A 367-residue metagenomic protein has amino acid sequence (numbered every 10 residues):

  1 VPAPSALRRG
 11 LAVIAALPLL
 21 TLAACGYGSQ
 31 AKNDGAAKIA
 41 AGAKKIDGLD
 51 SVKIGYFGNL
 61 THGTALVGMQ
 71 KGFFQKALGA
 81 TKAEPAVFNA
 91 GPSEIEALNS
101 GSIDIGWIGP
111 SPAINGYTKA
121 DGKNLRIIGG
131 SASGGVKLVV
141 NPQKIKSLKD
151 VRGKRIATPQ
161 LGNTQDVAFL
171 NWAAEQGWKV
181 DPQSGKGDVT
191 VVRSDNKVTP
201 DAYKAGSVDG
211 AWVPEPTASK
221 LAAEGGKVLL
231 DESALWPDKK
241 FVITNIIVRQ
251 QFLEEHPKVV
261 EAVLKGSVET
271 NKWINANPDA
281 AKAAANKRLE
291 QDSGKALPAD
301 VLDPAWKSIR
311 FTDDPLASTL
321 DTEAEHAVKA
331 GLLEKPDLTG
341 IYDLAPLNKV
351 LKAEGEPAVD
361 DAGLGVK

Functional and structural regions predicted by a protein language model:
V1-I14: Bacterial N-terminal signal peptides that target proteins for export
T21-A24: C-terminal motif of bacterial Sec signal peptides marking the signal peptidase cleavage site
G26-S29: Bacterial signal peptide processing site
A31-V192, D209-W212: Short, glycine-/small- and polar/acidic-enriched structural segments that line small-molecule recognition paths
G72-A80, D181-S184, A234-D238, K307-L316: Short, solvent-exposed loop/beta-turn-alpha elements that line the ligand-binding surface or hinge of extracytoplasmic
G185-D188, V192, K197-K287: Pocket-lining segment of extracytoplasmic ligand-binding domains
E254-E334: Secondary-structure end/capping motifs
E325-K367: Conserved C-terminal helix/tail region of periplasmic/extracytoplasmic solute-binding proteins
